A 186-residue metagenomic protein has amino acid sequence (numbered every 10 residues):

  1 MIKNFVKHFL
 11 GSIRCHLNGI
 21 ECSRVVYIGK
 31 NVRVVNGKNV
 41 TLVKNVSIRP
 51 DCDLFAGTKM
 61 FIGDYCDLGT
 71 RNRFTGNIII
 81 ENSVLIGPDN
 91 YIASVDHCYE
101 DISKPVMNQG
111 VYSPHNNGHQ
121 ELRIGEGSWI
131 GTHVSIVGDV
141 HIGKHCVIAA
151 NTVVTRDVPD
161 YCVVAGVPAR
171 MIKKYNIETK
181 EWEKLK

Functional and structural regions predicted by a protein language model:
M1-T41, N45: Extended, small-residue-rich solenoid/repeat segments and analogous flexible loops that form exposed scaffolds
R24-V25, D64, G69, D160-Y161: A general secondary-structure boundary signal
V35-L42, S47-G138, V167-P168, K174-N176: Flexible, glycine/small-residue-enriched loop-and-beta-strand segment within the central core of proteins
M60, T152, D160-C162, R170: Glycine-centered loop/turn positions within well-structured domains that cap or flank conserved ligand/cofactor-binding
G143-C146, P159-Y161: Conserved catalytic segment of ABC-fold P-loop ATPases
R156: Short helix N-cap motif at coil->helix boundaries in the Bergerat
C162-V164, P168-K184: Conserved beta-strand-loop-alpha-helix hinge in the C-terminal portion of ABC ATPase nucleotide-binding domains
